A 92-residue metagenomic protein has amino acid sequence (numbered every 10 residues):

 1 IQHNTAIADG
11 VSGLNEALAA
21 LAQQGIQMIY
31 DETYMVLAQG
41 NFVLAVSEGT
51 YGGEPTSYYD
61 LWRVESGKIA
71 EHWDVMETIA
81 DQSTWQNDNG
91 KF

Functional and structural regions predicted by a protein language model:
I1-F92: C-terminal and inter-domain tail/linker signature
